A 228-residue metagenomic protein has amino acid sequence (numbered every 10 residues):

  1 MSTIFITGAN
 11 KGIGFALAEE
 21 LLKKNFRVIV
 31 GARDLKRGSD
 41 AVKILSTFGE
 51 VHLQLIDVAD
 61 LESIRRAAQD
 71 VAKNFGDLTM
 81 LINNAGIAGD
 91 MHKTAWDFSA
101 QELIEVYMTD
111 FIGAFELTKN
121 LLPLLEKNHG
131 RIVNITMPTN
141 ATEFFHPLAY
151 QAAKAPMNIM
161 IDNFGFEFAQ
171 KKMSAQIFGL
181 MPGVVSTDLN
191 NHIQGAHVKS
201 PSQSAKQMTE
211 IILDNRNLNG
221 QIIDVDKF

Functional and structural regions predicted by a protein language model:
T7, L78-G86, D110, N134 (+1 more regions): Rossmann-fold scaffold of SDR-type NAD(P)-dependent oxidoreductases
N10-K11: Conserved glycine-rich cofactor-binding loop
K24-D40: Conserved glycine-rich Rossmann-like NAD(P)H-binding loop of the short-chain dehydrogenase/reductase
L35, L55-R66: The beta1-alpha1 cofactor-binding region of Rossmann-like NAD(H)/NADP(H)-dependent oxidoreductases
F48-E50, D70-N83, G89: A glycine-rich helix->loop->beta "capping" turn within Rossmann-like NAD(P)(H)-dependent oxidoreductase domains
I64, G113-T118, R131, A141 (+1 more regions): Conserved internal alpha-helix within the Rossmann fold of NAD(P)-dependent oxidoreductases
I87-A88, T94-Y107, I112, E126-Q170: Catalytic loop of short-chain dehydrogenase/reductase
A175, G179-T187, N191-F228: C-terminal helical subdomain
